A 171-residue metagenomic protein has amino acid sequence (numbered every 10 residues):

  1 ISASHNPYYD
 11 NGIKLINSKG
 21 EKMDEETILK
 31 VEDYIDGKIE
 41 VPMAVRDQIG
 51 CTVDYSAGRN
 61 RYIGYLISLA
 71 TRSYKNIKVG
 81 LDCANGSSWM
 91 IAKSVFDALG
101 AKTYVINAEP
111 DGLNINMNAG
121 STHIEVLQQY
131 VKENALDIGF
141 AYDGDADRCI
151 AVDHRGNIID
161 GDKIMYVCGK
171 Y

Functional and structural regions predicted by a protein language model:
I1, L81, V105-N107, A141-Y142 (+1 more regions): General beta-strand structural signal in soluble alpha/beta enzymes
I1-S18, D143-R155: Active-site microenvironments of hydrolase-like enzyme catalytic domains
Y9-K132: Gly/Ser/Thr-enriched, mixed-charge loops and adjacent short helices that form phosphate/oxyanion-binding elements
G120-Y171: Acidic, glycine-rich loop-and-beta core segments that form the ion-binding/anion-interacting portion of active sites
